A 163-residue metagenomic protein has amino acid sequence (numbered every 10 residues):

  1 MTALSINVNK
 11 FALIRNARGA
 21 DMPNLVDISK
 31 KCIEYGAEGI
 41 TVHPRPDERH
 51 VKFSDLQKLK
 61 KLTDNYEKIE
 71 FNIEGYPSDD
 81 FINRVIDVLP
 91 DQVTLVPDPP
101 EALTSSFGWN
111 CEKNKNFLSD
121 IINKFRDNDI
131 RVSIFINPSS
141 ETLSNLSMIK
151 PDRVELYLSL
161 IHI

Functional and structural regions predicted by a protein language model:
M1-F71, Y76, I86-V88: Conserved N-terminal beta1-alpha1 strand-loop-helix module at the mouth
A3-N9, P90-P100, P151-S159: Non-cysteine beta-strand/loop elements that form the S-adenosyl-L-methionine
C32, T63-D64, I122-F125, L146: A generic structural signal for well-ordered alpha-helical segments
Y35-G39, I121-V132: A structural motif corresponding to the C-terminal end of an alpha-helix and its immediate exit/capping segment
T41-D47, E70-P77, T94-D98, S105-N114 (+2 more regions): Catalytic beta/alpha-barrel core
P46-K61, D79-F81, E101-I121, E141-T142: Active-site-adjacent beta->alpha loops and helix N-cap segments on the catalytic face of soluble alpha/beta enzymes
D79-D87, S139-M148: Catalytic cores of alpha/beta
H162-I163: Conserved small/polar residues in nucleotide/adenosyl-binding loops
